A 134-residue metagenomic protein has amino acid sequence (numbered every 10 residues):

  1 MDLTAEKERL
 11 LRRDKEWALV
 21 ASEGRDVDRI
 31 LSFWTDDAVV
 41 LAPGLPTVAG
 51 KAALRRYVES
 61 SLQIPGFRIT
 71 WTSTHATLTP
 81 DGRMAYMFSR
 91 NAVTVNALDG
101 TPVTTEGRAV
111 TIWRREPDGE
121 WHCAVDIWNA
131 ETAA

Functional and structural regions predicted by a protein language model:
M1-S32, V39-A134: A beta-strand edge to alpha-helix "cap/lid" segment located at domain peripheries
